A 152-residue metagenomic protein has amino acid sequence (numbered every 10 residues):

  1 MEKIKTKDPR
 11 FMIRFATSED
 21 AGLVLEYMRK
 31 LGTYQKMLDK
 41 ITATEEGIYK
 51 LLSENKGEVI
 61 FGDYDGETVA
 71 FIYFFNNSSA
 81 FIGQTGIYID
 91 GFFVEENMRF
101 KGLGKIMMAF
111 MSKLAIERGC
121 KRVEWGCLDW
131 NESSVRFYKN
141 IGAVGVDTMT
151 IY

Functional and structural regions predicted by a protein language model:
F11, F15-A21, E26-Q84, L114: Acetyl-CoA-dependent GNAT
A16, F92-V94, C127: Hydrophobic adenine-recognition pocket in adenosine-nucleotide-binding enzymes
G57, D147-I151: Short hydrophobic/aromatic beta-strand or adjacent loop that forms the aromatic wall/cage of a ligand/substrate-binding
Q84-E96: Conserved acetyl-CoA binding element of GNAT-fold acetyltransferases
V94, F100-K113, N140: Conserved acetyl-CoA-binding loop-helix of GNAT-fold acetyltransferases
K105, D129-T148: Conserved active-site alpha-helix within GNAT-family acetyltransferase domains
I116-G126: Conserved GNAT acetyl-CoA-binding A-motif
